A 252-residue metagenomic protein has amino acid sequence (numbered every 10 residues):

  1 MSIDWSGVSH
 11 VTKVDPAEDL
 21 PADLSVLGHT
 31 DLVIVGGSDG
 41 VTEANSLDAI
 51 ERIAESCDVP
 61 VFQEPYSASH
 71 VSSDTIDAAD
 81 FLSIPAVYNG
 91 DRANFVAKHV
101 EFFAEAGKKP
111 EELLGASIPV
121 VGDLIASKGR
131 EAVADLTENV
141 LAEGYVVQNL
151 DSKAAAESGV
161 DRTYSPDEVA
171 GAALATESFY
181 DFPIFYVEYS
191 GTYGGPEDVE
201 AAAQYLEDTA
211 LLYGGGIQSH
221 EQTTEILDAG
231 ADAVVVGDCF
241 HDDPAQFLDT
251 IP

Functional and structural regions predicted by a protein language model:
M1-S2: Secretory targeting signatures
G7-V11, D15-V59, A68-L211, S219-D242: Alpha/beta enzyme core
E64-P65: Short, conserved loop-to-beta-strand elements that form functional interface hotspots
G214: Residues forming the flavin
D238, I251-P252: C-terminal alpha-helix/helix-terminus motif
D243-I251: Catalytic core of soluble alpha/beta enzymes
